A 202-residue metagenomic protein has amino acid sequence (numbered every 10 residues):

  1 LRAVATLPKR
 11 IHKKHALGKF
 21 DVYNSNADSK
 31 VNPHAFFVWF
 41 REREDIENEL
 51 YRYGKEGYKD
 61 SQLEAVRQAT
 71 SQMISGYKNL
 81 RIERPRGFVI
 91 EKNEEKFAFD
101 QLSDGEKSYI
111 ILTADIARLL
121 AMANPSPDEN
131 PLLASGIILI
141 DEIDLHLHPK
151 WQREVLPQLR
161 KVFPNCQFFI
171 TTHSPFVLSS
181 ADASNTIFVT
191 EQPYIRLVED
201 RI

Functional and structural regions predicted by a protein language model:
L1-S71: Coupling/switch segment of ABC-type P-loop NTPase heads
R2-V4, S75, K107, A117: Residue-level marker of positions within ordered structural domains that often coincide with functionally constrained
N32-F36, Y77-R81, M122-S126, I195: Short, functional N-terminal and low-complexity linear motifs
V66-Y77, I116, L120, L159: Hydrophobic, Leu/Ile/Phe/Ala-enriched alpha-helical segments that form helix-helix packing faces
G76-E91: Long, charged, glycine-rich C-terminal linkers/tails
G87-I202: Switch/communication elements of ASCE P-loop NTPase nucleotide-binding domains
